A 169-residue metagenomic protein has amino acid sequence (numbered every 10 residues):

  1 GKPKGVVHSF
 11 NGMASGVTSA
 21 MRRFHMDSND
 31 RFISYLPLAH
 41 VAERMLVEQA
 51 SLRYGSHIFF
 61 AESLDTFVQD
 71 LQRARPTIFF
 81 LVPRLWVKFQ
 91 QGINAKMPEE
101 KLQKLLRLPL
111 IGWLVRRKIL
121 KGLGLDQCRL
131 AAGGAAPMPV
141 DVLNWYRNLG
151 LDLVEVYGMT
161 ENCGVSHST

Functional and structural regions predicted by a protein language model:
G1-G5: Conserved adenylation A10 loop of the ANL superfamily
F10, A14-R31, L38-K118, Q127 (+1 more regions): Conserved AMP-binding/adenylation subdomain of ANL enzymes
L36-L38, A131-A132: A generic secondary-structure micro-motif detector that highlights 1-2 residue hydrophobic/ambivalent hotspots embedded
R84, G134-V142, L151, E155-T169: Conserved A3 ("GATE") glycine/threonine-rich loop of ANL adenylate-forming enzymes
